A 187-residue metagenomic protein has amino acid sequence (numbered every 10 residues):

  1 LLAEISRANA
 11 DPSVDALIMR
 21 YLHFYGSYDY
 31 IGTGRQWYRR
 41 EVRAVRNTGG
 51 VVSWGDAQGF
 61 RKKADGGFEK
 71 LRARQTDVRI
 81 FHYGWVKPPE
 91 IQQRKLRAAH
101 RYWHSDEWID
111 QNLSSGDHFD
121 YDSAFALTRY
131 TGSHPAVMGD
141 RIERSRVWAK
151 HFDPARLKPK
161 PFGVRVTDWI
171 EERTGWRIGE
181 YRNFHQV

Functional and structural regions predicted by a protein language model:
L1-V187: Catalytic-site signature of metal-activated, phosphate-bearing donor transferases, centered on the GT-A/GT-A-like
